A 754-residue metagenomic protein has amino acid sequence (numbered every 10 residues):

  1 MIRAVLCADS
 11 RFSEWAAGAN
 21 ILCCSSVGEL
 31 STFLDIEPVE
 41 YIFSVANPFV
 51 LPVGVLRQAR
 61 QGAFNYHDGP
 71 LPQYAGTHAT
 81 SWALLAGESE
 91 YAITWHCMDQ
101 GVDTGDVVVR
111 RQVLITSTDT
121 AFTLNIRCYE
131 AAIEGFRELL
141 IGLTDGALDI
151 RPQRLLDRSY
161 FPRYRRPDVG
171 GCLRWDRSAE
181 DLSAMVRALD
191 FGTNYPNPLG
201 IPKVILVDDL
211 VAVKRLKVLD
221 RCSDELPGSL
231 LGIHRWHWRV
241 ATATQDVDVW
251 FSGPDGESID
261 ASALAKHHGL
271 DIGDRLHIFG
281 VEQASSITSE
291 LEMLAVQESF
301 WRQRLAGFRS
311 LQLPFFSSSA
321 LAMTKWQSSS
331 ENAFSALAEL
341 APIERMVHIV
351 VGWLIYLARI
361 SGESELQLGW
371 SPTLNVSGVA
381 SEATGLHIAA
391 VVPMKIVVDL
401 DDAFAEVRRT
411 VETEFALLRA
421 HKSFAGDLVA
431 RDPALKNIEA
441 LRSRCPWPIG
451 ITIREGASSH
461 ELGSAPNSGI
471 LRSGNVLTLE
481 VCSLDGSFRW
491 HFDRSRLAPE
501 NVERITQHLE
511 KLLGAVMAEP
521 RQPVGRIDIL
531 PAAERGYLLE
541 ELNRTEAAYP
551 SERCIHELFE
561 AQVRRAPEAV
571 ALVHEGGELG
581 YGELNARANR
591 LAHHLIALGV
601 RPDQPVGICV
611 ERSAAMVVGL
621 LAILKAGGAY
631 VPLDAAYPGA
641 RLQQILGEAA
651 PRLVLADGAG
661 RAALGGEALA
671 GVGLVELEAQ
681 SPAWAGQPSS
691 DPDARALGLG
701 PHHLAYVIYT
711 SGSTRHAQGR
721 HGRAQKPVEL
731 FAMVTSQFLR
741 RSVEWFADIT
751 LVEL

Functional and structural regions predicted by a protein language model:
M1-E14: N-terminal Rossmann-like dinucleotide-binding module
S13-G18, G253, A263-G280, L291 (+11 more regions): Carrier-protein-dependent adenylate-forming modules in NRPS/ANL systems
E29-P38: Short amphipathic alpha-helix with an adjacent loop that forms part of the alpha/beta core around
Y41-P162: Donor/substrate-binding cores of folate-linked one-carbon enzymes
D106-Q112, Y160-G170, I278-S286, S318-A333 (+6 more regions): Acyl/amide activation-and-transfer machinery of modular secondary-metabolite enzymes
D157-L276: Internal anion-binding site segments
S286-I343, S423, A434, L530-G536 (+1 more regions): Flexible, P/S/T/G-rich "lid" or insertion loops adjacent to the active sites of thioester-utilizing
A338-M346, I360-S468, R494, A498 (+2 more regions): His-Asp-centered acyl/peptidyl-transfer active-site segments
